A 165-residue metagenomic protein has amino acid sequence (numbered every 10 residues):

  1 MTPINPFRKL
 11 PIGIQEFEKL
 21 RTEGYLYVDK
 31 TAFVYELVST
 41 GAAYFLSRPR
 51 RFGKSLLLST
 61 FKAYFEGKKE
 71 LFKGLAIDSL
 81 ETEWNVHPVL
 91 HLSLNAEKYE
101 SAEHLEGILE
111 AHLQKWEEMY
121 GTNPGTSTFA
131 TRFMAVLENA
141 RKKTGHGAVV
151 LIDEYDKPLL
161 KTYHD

Functional and structural regions predicted by a protein language model:
M1-D165: Phosphate-binding site recognition
